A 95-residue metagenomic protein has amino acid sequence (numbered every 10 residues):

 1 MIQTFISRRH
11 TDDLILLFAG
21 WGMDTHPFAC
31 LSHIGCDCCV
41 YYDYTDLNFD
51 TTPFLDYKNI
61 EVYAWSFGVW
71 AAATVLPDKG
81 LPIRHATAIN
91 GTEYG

Functional and structural regions predicted by a protein language model:
M1-K58: Active-site catalytic motif of lipid deacylating hydrolases and related acyltransferases
F54-G95: A basic- and aromatic-enriched beta-loop-alpha substructure that forms the phosphate/nucleotide- and DNA/RNA-contacting
